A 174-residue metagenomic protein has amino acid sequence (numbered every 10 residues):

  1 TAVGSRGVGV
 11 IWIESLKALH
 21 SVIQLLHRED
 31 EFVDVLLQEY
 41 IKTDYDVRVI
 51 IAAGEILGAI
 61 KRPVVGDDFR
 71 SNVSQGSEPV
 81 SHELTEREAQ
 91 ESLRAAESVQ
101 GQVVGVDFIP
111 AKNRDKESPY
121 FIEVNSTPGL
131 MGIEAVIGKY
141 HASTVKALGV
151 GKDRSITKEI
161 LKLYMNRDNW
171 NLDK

Functional and structural regions predicted by a protein language model:
T1-G9: A conserved helix-loop-beta module that forms one wall/lid of the active-site cleft in ATP-utilizing catalytic domains
A2, Y40-I41, I50, D107-I109 (+1 more regions): Anionic group-transfer/hydrolysis microenvironments
V3-G4, I41-T43, Q100-Q102: A short catalytic or substrate-binding loop motif that flags glycine-/basic-rich loops and adjacent residues that bind
V8-A95: Phosphate-binding site of ATP-dependent enzymes
E29-V35, Q102, E159-Y164, N171: Short, structured loop/turn "capping" segments at alpha-beta junctions
Q38, G101-N113: A short glycine-rich, hydrophobically flanked beta-strand micro-motif that places a catalytic Asp/Glu for divalent metal
G58, V104, Y120-E123: Protein kinase-like catalytic core scaffold
E83, P110-K174: C-terminal active-site "lid" helix and adjoining low-complexity regulatory extension at the edge of ATP-using catalytic
